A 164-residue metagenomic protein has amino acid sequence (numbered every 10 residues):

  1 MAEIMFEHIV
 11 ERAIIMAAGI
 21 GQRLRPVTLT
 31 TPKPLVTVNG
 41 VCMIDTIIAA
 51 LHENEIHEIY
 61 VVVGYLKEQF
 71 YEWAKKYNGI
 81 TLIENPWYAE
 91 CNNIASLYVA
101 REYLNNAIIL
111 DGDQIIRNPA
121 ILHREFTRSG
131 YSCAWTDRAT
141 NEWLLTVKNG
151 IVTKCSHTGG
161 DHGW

Functional and structural regions predicted by a protein language model:
M1-I15, R23, V41-A107: Conserved N-terminal catalytic core of the sugar/cofactor nucleotidyltransferase
M16-A18, T37: A conserved hydrophobic helix/loop-capping motif in glycosyltransferases and polysaccharide synthases
A17, V63, D111, A134: Short beta-strand/turn micro-motifs composed of small residues that flank or help shape donor/cofactor-binding pockets
I20, T31, L66: A generic "binding-loop/recognition-motif" signal
T30-D45: Short catalytic helix/loop segments, enriched in acidic residues and glycine and frequently bearing histidine
N106-I115: Short beta-strand-to-loop acidic/aromatic patch adjacent to the donor-nucleotide binding site
N118-W164: Conserved core of the sugar-phosphate nucleotidyltransferase
